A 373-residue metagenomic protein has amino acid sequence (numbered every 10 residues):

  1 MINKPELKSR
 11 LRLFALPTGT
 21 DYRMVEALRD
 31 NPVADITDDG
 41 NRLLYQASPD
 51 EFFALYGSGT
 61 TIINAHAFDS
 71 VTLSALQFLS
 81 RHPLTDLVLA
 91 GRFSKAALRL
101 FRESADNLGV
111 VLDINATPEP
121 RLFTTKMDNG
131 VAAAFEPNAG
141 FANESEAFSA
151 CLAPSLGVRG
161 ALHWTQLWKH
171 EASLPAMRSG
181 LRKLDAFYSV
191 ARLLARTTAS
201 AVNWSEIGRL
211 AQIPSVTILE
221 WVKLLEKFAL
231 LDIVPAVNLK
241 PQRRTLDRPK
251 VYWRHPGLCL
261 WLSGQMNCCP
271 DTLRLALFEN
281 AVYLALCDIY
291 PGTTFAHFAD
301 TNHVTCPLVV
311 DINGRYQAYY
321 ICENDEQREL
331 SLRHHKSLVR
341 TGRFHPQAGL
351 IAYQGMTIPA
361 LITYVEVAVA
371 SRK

Functional and structural regions predicted by a protein language model:
M1-D38, S70, L224, L230 (+1 more regions): A cross-kingdom feature that marks ATP-driven nucleic-acid transaction machinery
S9-L13, G59-I62, D86: Residue-level preference for the first positions of well-ordered beta-strands
A34-G59: Short glycine-rich substrate-engagement loop in P-loop NTPases that contacts/grips substrate
Y56-T72: Conserved P-loop NTPase "ATPase switch" module shared by AAA+ and STAND
I62-A65, T85-R92, D113: Structural recognition of the conserved hydrophobic beta-strand(s) that form the central parallel beta-sheet of P-loop
S80-A105, L225: Sensor-1/coupling segment of RecA-like P-loop NTPase cores
G109-P118, T124, N129-A134, Q354-K373: Domain-level recognition of nuclease-like catalytic cores that cleave nucleotide substrates
D113-L284, T293-F295, T301: Interdomain hinge/linker elements that couple catalytic modules in large macromolecular machines
